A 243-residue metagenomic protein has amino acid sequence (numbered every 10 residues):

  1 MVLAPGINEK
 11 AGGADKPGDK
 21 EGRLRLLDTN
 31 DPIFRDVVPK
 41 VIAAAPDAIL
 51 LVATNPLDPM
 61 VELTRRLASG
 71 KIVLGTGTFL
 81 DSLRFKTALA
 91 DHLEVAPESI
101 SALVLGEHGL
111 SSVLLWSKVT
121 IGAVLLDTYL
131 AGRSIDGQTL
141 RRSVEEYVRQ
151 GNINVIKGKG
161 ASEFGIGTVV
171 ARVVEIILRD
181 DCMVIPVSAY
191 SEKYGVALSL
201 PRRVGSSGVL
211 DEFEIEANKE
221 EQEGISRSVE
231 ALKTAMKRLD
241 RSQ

Functional and structural regions predicted by a protein language model:
M1-L27: NAD(P)H-binding glycine-rich loop region in Rossmannoid oxidoreductase-like domains and their noncatalytic homologs
P5, F34-V37, A53, L57 (+4 more regions): Long, contiguous hydrophobic alpha-helical segments, chiefly transmembrane helices and signal peptides
I7, L24-R25, R35, E145-V148 (+1 more regions): N-terminal/domain-start segments enriched in small and hydrophobic, helix-friendly residues, covering either
N8, N30, N55, N152-N154 (+1 more regions): Detector for Asparagine
G18-A88: Rossmann-like NAD(P)(H) cofactor-binding subdomain of soluble oxidoreductases
L67-I72, D81-Q243: C-terminal substrate-binding/catalytic lobe of Rossmann-fold NAD(P)-dependent dehydrogenases
